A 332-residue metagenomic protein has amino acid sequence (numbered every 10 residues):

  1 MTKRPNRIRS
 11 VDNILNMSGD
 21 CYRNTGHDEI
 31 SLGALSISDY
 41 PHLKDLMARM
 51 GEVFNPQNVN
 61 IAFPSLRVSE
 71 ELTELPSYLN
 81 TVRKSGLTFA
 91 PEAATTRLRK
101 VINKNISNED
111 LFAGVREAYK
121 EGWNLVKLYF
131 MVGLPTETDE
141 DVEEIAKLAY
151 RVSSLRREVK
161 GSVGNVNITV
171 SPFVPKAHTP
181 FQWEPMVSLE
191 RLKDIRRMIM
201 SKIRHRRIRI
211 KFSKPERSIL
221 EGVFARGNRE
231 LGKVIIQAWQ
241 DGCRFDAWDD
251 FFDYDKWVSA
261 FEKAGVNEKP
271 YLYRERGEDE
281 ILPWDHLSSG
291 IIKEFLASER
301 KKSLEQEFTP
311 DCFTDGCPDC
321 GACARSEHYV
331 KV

Functional and structural regions predicted by a protein language model:
M1-K3, L35-D39, L66-E70, E92-T95 (+6 more regions): Short, glycine-/Ser/Thr-/acidic-enriched flexible segments
M1-M17, N167: Non-heme iron-sulfur electron-transfer modules
R4-P5, P41, E71-L75, R97-I102 (+5 more regions): Flexible glycine/acidic-rich beta-alpha junction loops that bind and position SAM and/or redox cofactors in anaerobic
G19-K127, M131-N165, S171: Conserved SAM/AdoMet-binding glycine-rich loop
R23-H27, S31, P56-N60, K120 (+7 more regions): Intrinsically disordered or highly flexible coil/loop and linker segments, enriched in small and charged/polar residues
R23-S31, A93-T96, W123-F130, V170-F181 (+3 more regions): Short acidic (Asp/Glu) and glycine-rich catalytic loops that position anionic groups and cofactors
E184-M186, E190-R206: C-terminal helicase module of SF1/SF2 nucleic-acid helicases/translocases
H205-V332: Radical SAM enzyme core and accessory elements
